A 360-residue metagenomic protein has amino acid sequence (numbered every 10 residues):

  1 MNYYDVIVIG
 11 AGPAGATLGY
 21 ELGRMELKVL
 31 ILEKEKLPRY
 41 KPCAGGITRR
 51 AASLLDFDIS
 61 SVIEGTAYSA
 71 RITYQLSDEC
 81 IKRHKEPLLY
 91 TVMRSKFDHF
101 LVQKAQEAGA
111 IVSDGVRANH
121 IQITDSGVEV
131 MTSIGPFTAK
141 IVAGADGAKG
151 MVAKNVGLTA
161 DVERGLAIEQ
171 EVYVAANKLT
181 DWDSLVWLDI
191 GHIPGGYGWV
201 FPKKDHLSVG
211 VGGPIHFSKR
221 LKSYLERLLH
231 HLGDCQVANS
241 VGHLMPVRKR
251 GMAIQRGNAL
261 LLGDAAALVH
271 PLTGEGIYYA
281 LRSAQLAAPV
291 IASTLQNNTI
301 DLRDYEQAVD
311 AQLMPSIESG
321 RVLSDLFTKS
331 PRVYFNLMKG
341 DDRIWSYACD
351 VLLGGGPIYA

Functional and structural regions predicted by a protein language model:
M1-G12: Beta1/beta-strand and adjacent pyrophosphate-binding region of the FAD-binding site in flavoprotein oxidoreductases
G15-A16: N-terminal Rossmann-fold NAD(P) dinucleotide-binding loop
Y20-P42: Glycine-rich FAD pyrophosphate-binding loop
L37-R39, L55-S69, T159-R164, L302: A short alpha-helix-loop-beta-strand transition element characteristic of N-terminal alpha/beta dinucleotide-binding
G46-F100: A conserved beta-strand/loop capping segment in the N-terminal third of enzymes that catalyze redox or closely related
K104-D234: Predominantly flavin-linked oxidoreductase catalytic cores and closely associated redox partners
H120, P136, I215-I291: FAD/FMN-dependent oxidoreductases across multiple families
P289-A360: C-terminal helical "tail/cap" subdomain of flavin- and related membrane-associated enzymes
